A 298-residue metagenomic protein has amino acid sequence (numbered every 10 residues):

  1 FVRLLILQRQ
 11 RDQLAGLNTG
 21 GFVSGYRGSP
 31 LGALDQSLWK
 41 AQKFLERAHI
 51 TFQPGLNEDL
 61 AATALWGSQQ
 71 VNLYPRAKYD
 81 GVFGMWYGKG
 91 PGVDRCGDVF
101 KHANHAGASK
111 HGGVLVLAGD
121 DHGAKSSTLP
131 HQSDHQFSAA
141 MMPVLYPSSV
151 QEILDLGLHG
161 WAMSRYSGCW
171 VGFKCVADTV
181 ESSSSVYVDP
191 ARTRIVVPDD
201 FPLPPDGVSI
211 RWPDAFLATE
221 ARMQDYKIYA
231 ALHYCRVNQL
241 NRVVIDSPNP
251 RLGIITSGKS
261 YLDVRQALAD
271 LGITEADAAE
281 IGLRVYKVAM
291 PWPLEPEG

Functional and structural regions predicted by a protein language model:
F1-L4, Q8, P147-G298: Flexible, low-complexity linker and terminal segments
F1-V150, V176-T179, Q239, I245-R251 (+4 more regions): Thiamine diphosphate
